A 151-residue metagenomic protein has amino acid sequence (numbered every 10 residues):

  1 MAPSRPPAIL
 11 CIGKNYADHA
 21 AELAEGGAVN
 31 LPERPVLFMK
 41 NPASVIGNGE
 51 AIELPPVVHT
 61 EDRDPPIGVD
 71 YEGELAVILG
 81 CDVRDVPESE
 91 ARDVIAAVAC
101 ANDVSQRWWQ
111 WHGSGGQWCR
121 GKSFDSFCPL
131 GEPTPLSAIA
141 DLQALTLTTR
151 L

Functional and structural regions predicted by a protein language model:
M1-L151: Active-site microenvironments in enzyme catalytic cores
